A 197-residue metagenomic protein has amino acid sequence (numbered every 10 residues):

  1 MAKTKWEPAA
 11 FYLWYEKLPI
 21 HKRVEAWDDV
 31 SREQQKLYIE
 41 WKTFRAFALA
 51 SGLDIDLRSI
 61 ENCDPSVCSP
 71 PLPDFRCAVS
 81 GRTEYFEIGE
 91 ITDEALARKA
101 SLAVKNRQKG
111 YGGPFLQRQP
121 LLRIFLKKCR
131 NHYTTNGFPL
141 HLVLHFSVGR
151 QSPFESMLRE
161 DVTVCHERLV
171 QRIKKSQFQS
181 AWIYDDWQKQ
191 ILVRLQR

Functional and structural regions predicted by a protein language model:
M1-P70, G89-R197: Metal-dependent nuclease catalytic core centered on acidic motifs
P70-A78, Y85-F86: Short acidic loop-to-beta-strand element that houses the catalytic metal-binding Asp/Glu of nuclease active sites
V79-G81, D186: Short acidic-glycine loop/turn motifs at beta-strand connectors
R82-E84, H141: Structural motif
